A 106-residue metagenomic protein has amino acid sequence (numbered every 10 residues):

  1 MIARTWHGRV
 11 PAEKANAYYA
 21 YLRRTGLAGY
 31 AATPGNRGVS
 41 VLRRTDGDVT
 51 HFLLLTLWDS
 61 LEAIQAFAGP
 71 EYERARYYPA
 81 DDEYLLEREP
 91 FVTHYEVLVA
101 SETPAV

Functional and structural regions predicted by a protein language model:
I2, R37-T50, R76-V106: Glycine-rich beta-strand-turn "strand-cap" elements at beta-sheet edges
I2-R9, G38-P70: Short, well-ordered beta-strand segments in beta-rich or mixed alpha/beta enzyme and ligand-binding folds
R9-L22: Short, surface-exposed ligand-recognition loops at beta-strand->loop->(often short) alpha-helix junctions that present
Y21-N36, L57-T93: An amphipathic, aromatic/His-enriched active-site/gating alpha helix that lines ligand/cofactor pockets
